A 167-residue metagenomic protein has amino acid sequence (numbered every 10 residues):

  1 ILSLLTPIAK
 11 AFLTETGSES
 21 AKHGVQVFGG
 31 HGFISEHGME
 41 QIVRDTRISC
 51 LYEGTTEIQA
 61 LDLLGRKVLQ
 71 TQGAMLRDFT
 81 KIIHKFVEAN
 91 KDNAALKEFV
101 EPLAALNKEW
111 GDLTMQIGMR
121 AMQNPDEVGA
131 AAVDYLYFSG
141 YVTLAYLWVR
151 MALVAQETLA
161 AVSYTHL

Functional and structural regions predicted by a protein language model:
I1, L5-A9, V68, K91-P102 (+2 more regions): Non-transmembrane, amphipathic alpha-helical segments
I1-A9, M115-A132, M151-A161: C-terminal helix-coil-helix/basic helical segment that borders enzyme active sites and/or dimer interfaces and provides
S3-D78: Alpha-helix capping/hinge segments and adjacent helical runs
P7, A11-S18, A104, K108-G111 (+2 more regions): Generic structural signal for well-ordered, non-transmembrane alpha-helical segments in soluble/cytosolic regions
G17, Y137-A160: Extended, well-ordered alpha-helical segments in internal regulatory regions
E40-I42, I82-I83, L159: Active/binding-pocket-proximal capping segment
M75-D126: Long, amphipathic alpha-helical stalk/connector segments used for oligomerization, subunit docking, or mechanical
T165-H166: Conserved small/polar residues in nucleotide/adenosyl-binding loops
